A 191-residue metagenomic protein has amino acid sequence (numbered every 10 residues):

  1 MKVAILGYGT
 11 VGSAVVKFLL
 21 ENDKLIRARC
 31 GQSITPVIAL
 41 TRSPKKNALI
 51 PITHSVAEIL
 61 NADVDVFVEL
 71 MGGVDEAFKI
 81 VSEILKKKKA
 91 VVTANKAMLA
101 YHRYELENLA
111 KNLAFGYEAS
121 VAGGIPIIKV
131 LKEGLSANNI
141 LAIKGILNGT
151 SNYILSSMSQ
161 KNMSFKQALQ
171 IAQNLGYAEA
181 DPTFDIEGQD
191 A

Functional and structural regions predicted by a protein language model:
V3-I5, E69: Hydrophobic Val/Ile/Leu positions in short beta-strands of Rossmann-like dinucleotide-binding domains
Y8: Glycine-rich Rossmann-fold phosphate-binding loop(s) that bind the pyrophosphate of adenine dinucleotide cofactors
G12-S13, A77: N-terminal Rossmann-fold NAD(P) dinucleotide-binding loop
E21-N47: NAD(P)-binding Rossmann-fold cofactor-contacting core
L49-A57: Glycine-rich, highly charged phosphate/nucleotide-binding loops
V56-A94: Rossmann-fold NAD(P) dinucleotide-binding segment
F78-K87, A94-L131: Rossmann-fold NAD(P)-binding glycine/threonine-rich loop
E133-D190: Conserved anion/nucleotide-ligand pocket segment
